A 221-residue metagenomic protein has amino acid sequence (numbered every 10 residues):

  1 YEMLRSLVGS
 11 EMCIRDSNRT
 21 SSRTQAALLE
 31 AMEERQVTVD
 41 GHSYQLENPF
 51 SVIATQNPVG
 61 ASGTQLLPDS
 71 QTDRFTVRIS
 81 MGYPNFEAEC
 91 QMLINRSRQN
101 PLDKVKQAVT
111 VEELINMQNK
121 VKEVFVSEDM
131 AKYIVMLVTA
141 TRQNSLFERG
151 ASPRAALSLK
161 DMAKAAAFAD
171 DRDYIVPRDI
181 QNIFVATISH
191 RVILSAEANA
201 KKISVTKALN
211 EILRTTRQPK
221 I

Functional and structural regions predicted by a protein language model:
Y1-G9, C13-I14: Single conserved hydrophobic/aromatic residue that forms the stacking wall/gate of nucleotide- or nucleobase-binding
R15, V39-D40, S195: Thr-Gly-centered strand-to-loop micro-motif
R15-S17, A27: Walker B catalytic acidic pair
R19, T24, M32-V124, K164-A169: Canonical AAA+ ATPase core
E33, Y83-I94, R98-K104, K122-D129 (+2 more regions): Non-catalytic accessory segments flanking P-loop/AAA+ NTPase cores
L93, I134, V138, I183-I188: Short alpha-helical scaffolding segments that buttress acidic/His motifs in well-ordered protein cores
K104-L159: Conserved AAA+ ATPase small/helical "lid" subdomain
Q143-I221: C-terminal engagement/docking regions of AAA+ P-loop ATPases
